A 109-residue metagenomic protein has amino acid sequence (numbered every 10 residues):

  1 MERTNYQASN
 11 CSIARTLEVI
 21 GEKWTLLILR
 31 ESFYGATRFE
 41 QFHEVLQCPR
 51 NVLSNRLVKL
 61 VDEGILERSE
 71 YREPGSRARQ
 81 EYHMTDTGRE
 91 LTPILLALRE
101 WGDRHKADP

Functional and structural regions predicted by a protein language model:
M1-I20, E63: N-terminal leader segment of winged-helix/HTH proteins
C11-V52: N-terminal helix-turn-helix DNA-binding core of bacterial DNA-binding proteins
G21, R72-L95: Basic, amphipathic "hinge/linker" alpha-helix immediately C-terminal to the N-terminal HTH DNA-binding motif
W24, G64-I65: Glycine-centered, phosphate/nucleic-acid-interacting loop/turn motifs that mediate DNA/RNA or nucleotide
L57-V58, D62: Residue-level detection of the helix-turn-helix DNA-binding "recognition helix"
R68: Short beta-strand "wing" residues that participate in macromolecule-binding interfaces
E90-P109: Amphipathic alpha-helical dimerization/coiled-coil segments that flank or bridge DNA-binding/regulatory modules
